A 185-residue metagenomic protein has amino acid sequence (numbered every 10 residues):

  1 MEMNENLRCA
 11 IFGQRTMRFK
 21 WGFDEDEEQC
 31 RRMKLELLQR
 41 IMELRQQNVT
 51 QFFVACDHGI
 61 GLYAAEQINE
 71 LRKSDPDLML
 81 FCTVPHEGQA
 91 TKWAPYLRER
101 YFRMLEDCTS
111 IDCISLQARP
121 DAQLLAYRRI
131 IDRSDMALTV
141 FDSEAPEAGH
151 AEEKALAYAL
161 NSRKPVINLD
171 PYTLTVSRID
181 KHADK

Functional and structural regions predicted by a protein language model:
E2-A183: Acidic/glycine-enriched connector segments
